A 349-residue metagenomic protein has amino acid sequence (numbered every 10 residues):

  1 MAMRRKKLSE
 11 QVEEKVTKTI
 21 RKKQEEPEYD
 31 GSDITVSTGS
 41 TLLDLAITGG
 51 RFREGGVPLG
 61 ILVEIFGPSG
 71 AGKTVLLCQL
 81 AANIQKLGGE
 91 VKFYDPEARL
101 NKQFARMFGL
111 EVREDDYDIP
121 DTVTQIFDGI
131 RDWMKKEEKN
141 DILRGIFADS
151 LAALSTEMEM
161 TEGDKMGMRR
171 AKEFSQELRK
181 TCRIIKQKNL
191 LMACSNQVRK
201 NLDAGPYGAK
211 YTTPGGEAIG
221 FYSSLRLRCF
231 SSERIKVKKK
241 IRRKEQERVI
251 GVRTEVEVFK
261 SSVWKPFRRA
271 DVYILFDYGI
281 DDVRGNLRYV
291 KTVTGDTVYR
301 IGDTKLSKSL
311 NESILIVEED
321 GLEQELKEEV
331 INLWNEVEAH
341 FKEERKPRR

Functional and structural regions predicted by a protein language model:
M1-E28, V36, V63, R234-R349: C-terminal regions of RecA-like/P-loop NTPase motor modules
A2-D115, D128-K135: The Walker A/P-loop phosphate-binding site
K86-G88, F108-D115, E162-R169, G208-G216: A short alpha->loop->secondary-structure connector
P96-A98, T122, L151, Q197-V198 (+1 more regions): Short, ordered loop/turn segments at secondary-structure junctions
L100, L154-S155, N201-L202: Catalytic P-loop NTPase motifs of RecA-like helicase/translocase cores
D115-D121: Short acidic-hydrophobic, aromatic-tinged amphipathic segments that line or gate anion-handling sites
D121-L190: Phosphate-binding/switch loop-helix module in NTP-utilizing enzymes
M168-V293: Phosphate-binding/switch region of NTP-binding enzymes
